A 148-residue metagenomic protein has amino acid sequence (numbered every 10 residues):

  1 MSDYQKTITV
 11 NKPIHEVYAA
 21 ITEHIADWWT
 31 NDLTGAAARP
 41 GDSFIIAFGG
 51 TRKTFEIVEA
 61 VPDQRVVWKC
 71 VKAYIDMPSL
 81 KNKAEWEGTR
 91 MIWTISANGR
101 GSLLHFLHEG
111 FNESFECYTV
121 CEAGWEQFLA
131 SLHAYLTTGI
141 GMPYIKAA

Functional and structural regions predicted by a protein language model:
M1-D3, D76: Short acidic N-proximal helix/loop "leader" segments that mark the beginning of a domain or an inter-domain linker
Q5-K6, K12, E16, E23-E56 (+2 more regions): Short beta-edge strand/loop motif at the mouth of beta-sheet-based domains
K6-I8, I46, W68, W93 (+1 more regions): Preference for bulky hydrophobic residues occupying beta-strand positions in well-ordered beta-sheet regions
V17-I21, I57, W68, L104-F106 (+2 more regions): Hydrophobic pocket/interface hotspot
T22-I25, L129-I140: Short amphipathic alpha-helical signal-transduction/dimerization elements
W28-G35, T51-R100, E109: Hydrophobic-ligand binding "helix-grip"
A36-P40, D76, G124-E126: Juxtamembrane/interface motifs at transmembrane-helix termini
P78-Q127, A134, P143-I145: Beta-strand/loop substructures that line and gate deep hydrophobic ligand-binding cavities in soluble
